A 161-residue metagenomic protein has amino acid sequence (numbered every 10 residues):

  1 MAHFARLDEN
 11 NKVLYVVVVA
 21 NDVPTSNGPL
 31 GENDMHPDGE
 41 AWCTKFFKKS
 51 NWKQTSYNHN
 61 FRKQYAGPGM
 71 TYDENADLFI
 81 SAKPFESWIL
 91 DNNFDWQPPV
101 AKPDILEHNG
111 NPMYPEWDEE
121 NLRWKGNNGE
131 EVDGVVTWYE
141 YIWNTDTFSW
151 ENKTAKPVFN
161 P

Functional and structural regions predicted by a protein language model:
A2-P161: Viral virion structural and adsorption modules
